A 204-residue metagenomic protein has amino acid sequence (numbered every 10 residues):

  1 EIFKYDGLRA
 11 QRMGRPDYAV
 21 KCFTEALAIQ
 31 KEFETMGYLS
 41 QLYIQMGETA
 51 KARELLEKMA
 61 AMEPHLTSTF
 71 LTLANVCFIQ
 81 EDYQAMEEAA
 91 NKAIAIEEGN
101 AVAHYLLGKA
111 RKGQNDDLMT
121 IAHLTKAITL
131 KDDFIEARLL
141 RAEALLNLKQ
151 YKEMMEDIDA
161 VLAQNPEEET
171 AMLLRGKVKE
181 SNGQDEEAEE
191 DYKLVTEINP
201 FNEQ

Functional and structural regions predicted by a protein language model:
E1, E34-T35, S68, V102 (+3 more regions): Start-of-helix register in tetratricopeptide repeats
E25-A28, E57-A61, N91-A95, K126-T129 (+2 more regions): Conserved structural position within tetratricopeptide repeats
Q30-K31, P64, E98, D132 (+2 more regions): Short coil turns that delineate tetratricopeptide repeat
